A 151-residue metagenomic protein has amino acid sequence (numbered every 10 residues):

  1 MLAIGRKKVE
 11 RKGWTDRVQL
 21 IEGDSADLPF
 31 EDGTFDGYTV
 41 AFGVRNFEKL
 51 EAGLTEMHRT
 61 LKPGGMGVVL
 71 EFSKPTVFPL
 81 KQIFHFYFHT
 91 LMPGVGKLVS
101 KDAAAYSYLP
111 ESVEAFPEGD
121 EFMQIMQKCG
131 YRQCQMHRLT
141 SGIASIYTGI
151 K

Functional and structural regions predicted by a protein language model:
M1-L28: Class I SAM-dependent methyltransferase SAM/SAH-binding core
W14, K74-C129, Q135: C-terminal alpha-helical "lid/dimerization" subdomain adjacent to the S-adenosyl-L-methionine
D27-D32, E48: Short conserved loop adjoining the S-adenosyl-L-methionine
Y38-T39: Hydrophobic beta-strand segment of the Class I
F42-R45, E71: Short catalytic micro-motifs in class I SAM-dependent methyltransferases
E51-M66: A short glycine-rich, Lys/Arg-flanked "PGG" loop and its adjoining helix->strand segment in the class I
G67-V68, Q133: A short hydrophobic/small-residue beta-strand
I125-K151: C-terminal lobe and adjacent flexible extensions of AdoMet/dcAdoMet transferase-like proteins
